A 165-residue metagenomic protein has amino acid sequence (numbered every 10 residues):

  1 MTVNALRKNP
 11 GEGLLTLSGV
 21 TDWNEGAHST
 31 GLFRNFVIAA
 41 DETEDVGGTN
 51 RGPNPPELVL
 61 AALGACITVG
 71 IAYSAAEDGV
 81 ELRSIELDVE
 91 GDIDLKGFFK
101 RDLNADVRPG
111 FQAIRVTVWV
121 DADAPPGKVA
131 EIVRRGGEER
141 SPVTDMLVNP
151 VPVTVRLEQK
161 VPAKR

Functional and structural regions predicted by a protein language model:
M1-A61, Y73-R165: Extended beta-strand/beta-hairpin segments
L63-I67: Alpha-helical metal-binding/catalytic segments enriched in His/Glu/Asp
